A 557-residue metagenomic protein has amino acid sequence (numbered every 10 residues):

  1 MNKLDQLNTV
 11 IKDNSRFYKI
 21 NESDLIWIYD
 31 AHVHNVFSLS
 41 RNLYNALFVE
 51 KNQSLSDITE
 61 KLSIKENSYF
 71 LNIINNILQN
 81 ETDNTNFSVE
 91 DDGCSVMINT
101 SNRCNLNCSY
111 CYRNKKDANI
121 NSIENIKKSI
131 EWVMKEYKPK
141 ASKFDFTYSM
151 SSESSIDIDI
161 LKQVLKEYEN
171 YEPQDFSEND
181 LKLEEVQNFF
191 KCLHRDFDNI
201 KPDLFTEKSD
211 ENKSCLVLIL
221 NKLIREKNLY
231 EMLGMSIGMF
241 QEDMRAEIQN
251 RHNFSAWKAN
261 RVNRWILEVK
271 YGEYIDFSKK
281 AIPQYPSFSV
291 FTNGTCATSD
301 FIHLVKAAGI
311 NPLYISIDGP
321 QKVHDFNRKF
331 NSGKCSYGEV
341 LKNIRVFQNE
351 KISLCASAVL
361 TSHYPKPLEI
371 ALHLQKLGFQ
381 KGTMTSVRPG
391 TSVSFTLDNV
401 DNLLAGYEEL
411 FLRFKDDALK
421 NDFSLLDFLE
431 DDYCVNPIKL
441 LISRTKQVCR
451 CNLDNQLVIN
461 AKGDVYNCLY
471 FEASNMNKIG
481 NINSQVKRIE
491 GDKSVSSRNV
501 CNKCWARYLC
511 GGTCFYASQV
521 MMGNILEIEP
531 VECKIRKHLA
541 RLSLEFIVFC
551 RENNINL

Functional and structural regions predicted by a protein language model:
L4-S38, E60-M97: N-terminal [4Fe-4S]-dependent radical SAM core
N80-H303, N311: Conserved alpha-helical substructure of the radical SAM core
C111-S122, Y508-E545: Iron-sulfur (Fe-S) cluster-binding segments and ferredoxin-like electron-carrier domains, especially [2Fe-2S]
K115-N125, M150-I160, Q249, R264 (+5 more regions): Conserved non-cysteine loop/helix-boundary elements of the Radical SAM core domain that shape
W132-S151, P530-L557: Short Fe-S-cluster ligation motifs
K182, N188-N199, D203-F205, S209 (+7 more regions): Radical SAM enzyme [4Fe-4S]-AdoMet core and its adjacent flexible, acidic and glycine-rich loops/tails across
I302, I310-Q321, K381-R388: Non-cysteine beta-strand/loop elements that form the S-adenosyl-L-methionine
L403-K439, D464-Y516: C-terminal accessory region of radical SAM enzymes
